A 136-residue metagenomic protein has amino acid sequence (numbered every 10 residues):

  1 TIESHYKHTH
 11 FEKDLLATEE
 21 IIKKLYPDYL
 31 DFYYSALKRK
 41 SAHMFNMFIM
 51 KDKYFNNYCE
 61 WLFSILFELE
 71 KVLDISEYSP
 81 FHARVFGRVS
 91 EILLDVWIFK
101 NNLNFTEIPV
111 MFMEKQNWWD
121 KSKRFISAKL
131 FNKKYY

Functional and structural regions predicted by a protein language model:
T1-Y136: ER/Golgi luminal nucleotide-sugar-dependent glycosyltransferases, focusing on the catalytic module
